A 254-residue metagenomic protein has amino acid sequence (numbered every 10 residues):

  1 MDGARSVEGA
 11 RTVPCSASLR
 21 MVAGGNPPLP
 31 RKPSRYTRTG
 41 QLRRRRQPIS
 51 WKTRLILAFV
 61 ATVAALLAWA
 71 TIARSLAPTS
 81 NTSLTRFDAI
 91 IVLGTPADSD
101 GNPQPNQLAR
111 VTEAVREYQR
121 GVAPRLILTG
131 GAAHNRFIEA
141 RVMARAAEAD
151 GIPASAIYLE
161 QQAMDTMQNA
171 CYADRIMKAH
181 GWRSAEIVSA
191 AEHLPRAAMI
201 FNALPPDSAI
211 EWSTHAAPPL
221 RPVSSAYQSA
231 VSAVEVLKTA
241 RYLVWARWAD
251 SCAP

Functional and structural regions predicted by a protein language model:
D2-S50: N-terminal Lys/Arg-rich, disordered targeting/topogenic segments
T12, S18, P27, R38-T39 (+4 more regions): Enrichment for repetitive, rod-forming helical segments
P28-R35, G40, T71-A226, S232: A structural signal for short, hydrophobic/glycine-enriched beta-strand patches
T37-T82: N-terminal type II signal-anchor transmembrane helix that functions as the membrane-insertion/stop-transfer segment
W51, W69, W182, W212 (+1 more regions): A residue-identity detector for tryptophan
A68-S75, V115, A240, V244-R247: Structural signature of transmembrane alpha-helix termini at the membrane-water interface
S224-C252: A transmembrane-helix-recognition feature enriched in membrane-embedded lipid enzymes and envelope glyco-/phospholipid
